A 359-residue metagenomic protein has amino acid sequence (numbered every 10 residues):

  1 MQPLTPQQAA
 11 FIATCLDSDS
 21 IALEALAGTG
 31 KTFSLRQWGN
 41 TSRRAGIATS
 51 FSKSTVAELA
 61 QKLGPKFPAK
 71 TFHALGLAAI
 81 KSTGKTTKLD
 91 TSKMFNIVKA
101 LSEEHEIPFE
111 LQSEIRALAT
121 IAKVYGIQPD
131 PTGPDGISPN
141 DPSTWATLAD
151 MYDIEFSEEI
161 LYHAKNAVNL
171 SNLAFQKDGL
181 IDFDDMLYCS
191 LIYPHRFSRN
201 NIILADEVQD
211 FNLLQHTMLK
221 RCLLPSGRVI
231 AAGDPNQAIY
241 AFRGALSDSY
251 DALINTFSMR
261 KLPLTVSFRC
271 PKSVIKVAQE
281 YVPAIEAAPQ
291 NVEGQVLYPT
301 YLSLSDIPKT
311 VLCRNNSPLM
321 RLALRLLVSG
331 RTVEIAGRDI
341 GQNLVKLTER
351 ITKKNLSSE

Functional and structural regions predicted by a protein language model:
M1-A13, S20-L23, S34, F109-L204 (+3 more regions): Accessory N-terminal region flanking or inserted into the helicase ATPase core in nucleic-acid motor proteins
M1-T87, Q279: P-loop NTPase Walker
T14-D17, N40-R43, R196-N200, L302-P308: Flexible, charged surface loops at secondary-structure boundaries
L23-L35, T41, F51-S54, H73 (+5 more regions): Conserved helicase motor core of SF1/SF2 NTP-dependent helicases
F51-Y125, L327-L344: Conserved P-loop NTPase-based nucleic-acid remodeling module centered on helicase motor cores
Q61, L77, Y188, A241 (+1 more regions): Phosphate-coordinating loops and pocket residues in cytosolic domains that bind phosphorylated ligands
T83-Q176, L253-L302, P308, T352: Interdomain motor-coupling "hinge/lid" segment immediately C-terminal to the ATP-binding subdomain of NTP-driven enzymes
R350-E359: Conserved helicase C-terminal RecA-like lobe
